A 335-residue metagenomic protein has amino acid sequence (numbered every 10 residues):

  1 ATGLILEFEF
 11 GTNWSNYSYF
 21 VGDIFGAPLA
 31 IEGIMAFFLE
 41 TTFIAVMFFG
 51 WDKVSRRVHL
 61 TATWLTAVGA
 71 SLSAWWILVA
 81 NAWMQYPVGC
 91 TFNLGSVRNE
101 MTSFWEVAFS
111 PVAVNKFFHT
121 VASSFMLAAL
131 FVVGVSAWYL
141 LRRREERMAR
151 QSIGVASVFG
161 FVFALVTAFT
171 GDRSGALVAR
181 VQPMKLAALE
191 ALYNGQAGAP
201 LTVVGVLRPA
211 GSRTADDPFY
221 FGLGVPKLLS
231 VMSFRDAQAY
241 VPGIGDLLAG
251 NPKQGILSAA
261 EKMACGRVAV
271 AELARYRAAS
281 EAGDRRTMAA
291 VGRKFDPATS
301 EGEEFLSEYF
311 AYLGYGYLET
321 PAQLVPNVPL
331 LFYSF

Functional and structural regions predicted by a protein language model:
A1-F335: Polytopic transmembrane helical bundles with strong interfacial aromatic enrichment
